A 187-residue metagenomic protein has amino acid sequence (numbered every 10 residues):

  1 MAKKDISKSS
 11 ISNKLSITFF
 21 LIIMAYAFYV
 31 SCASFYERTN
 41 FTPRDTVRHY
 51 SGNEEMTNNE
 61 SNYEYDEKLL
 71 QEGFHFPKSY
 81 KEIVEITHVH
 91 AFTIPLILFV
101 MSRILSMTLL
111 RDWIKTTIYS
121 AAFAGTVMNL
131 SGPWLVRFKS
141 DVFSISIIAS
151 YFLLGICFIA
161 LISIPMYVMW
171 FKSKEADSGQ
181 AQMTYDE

Functional and structural regions predicted by a protein language model:
M1-I11, R48-N58, D186-E187: N-terminal juxtamembrane cytosolic/stromal segments of multi-pass membrane proteins
K4-K14, H75-K78, E82, L109-W113 (+1 more regions): Juxtamembrane loop-transmembrane helix junctions in multi-pass integral membrane proteins, especially the extracellular
I11-E55: N-terminal signal-anchor transmembrane alpha helix
R48-K78: Extracytosolic (periplasmic/ER-lumenal) interhelical loops and adjacent juxtamembrane/interface segments of multi-pass
E67-L96: Individual transmembrane alpha-helix segments
E85-I104, S120, A124: Core segments of alpha-helical transmembrane spans in multipass integral membrane proteins
V100-K115: Juxtamembrane helix-break-helix junctions at the cytosolic face of small multi-pass alpha-helical membrane proteins
T117-Q180: Alpha-helical transmembrane segments of multi-pass integral membrane proteins, characterized by long hydrophobic
